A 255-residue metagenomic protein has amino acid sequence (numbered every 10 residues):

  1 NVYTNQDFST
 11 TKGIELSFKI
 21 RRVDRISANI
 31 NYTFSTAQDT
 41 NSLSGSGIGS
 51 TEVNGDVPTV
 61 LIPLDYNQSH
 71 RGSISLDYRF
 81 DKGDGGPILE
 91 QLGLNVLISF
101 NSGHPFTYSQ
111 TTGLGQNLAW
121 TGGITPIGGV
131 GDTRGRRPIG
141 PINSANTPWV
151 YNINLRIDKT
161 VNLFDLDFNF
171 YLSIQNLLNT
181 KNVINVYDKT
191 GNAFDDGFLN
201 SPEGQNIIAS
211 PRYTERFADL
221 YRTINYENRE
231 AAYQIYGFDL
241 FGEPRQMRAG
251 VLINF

Functional and structural regions predicted by a protein language model:
N1-F8, A37-T51, G55-N67, T107-L114 (+3 more regions): Extracellular/periplasm-exposed beta-strand and loop segments of Gram-negative cell-envelope proteins, dominated by
N1-H104: Gram-negative outer-membrane beta-barrel transporters
I14, V23, S73, D158-V161 (+1 more regions): Small/flexible residues
G85-R134, T147-N152, K159-F255: C-terminal beta-signal and adjacent terminal beta-strands/loops of Gram-negative outer-membrane beta-barrel proteins
